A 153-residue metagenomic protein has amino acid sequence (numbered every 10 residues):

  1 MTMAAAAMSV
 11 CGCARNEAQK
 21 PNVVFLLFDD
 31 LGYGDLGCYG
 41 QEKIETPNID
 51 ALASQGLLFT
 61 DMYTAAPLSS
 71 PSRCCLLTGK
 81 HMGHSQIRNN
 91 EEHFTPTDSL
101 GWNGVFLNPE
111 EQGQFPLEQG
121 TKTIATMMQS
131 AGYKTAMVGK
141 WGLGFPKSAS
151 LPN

Functional and structural regions predicted by a protein language model:
M1-N153: Formylglycine-dependent sulfatase
